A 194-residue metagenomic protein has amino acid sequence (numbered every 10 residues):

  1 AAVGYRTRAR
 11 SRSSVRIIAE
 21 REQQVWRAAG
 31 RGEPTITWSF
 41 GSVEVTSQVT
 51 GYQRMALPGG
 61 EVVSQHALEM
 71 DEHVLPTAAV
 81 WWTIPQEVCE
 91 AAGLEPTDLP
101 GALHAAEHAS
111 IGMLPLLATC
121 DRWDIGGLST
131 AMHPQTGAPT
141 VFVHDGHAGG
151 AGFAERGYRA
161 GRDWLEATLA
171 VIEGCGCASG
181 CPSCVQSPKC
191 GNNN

Functional and structural regions predicted by a protein language model:
A1-C175: Extended Lys/Arg-rich polyanion-binding regions
W164, S183-Q186: Terminal or standalone catalytic/regulatory effector modules within metabolic enzymes and repeat proteins
C175, G180-C184: Short cysteine clusters
Q186-N194: Iron-sulfur (Fe-S) cluster-binding segments and ferredoxin-like electron-carrier domains, especially [2Fe-2S]
